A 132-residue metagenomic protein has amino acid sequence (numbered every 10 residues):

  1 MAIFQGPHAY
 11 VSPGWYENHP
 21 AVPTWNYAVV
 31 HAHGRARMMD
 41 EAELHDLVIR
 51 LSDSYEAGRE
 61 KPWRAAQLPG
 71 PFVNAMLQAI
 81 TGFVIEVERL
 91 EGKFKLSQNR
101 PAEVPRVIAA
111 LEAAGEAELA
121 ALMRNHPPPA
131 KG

Functional and structural regions predicted by a protein language model:
M1-L47: Short, structured beta-strand-loop surface elements
M38-G132: C-terminal edge-of-domain segments
